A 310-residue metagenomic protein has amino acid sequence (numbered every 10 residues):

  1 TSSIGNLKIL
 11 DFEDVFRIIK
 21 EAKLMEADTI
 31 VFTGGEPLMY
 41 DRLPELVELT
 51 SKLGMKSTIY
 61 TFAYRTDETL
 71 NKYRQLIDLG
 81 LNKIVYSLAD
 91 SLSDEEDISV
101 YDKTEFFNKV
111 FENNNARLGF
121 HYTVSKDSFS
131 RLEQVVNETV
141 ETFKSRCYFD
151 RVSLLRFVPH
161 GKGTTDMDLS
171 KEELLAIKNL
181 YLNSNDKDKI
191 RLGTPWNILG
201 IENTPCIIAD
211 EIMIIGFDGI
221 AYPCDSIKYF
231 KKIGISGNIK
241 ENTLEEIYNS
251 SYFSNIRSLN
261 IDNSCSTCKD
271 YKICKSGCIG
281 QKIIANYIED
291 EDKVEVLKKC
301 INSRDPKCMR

Functional and structural regions predicted by a protein language model:
T1-K83: Conserved alpha-helical substructure of the radical SAM core
G5, K56, Q75-Y222, S226-N242: Radical SAM enzyme [4Fe-4S]-AdoMet core and its adjacent flexible, acidic and glycine-rich loops/tails across
F12, F16, Y40, T66-L70 (+5 more regions): Structural motif corresponding to alpha-helix initiation and N-cap regions
E21-L24, K52, D78, S145-F149 (+2 more regions): Alpha-helix termination/capping residues and helix-transition junctions
T33, Y60, H121-T123, C268: Short hydrophobic segments within beta-strands
G34, L88, R156, K272 (+1 more regions): Residues that line or immediately flank small-molecule/substrate-binding pockets and catalytic motifs
E36, F62-R65, D90-S91, S125-S128 (+1 more regions): Short beta->alpha junction loops/turns
K228-R310: Flexible mid-to-C-terminal extensions adjoining Fe-S/redox cofactors in radical SAM and related proteins
